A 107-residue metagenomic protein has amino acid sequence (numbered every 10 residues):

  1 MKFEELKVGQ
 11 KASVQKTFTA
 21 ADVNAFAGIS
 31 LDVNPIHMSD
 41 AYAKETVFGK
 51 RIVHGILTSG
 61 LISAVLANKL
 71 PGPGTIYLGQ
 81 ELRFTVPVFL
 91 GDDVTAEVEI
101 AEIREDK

Functional and structural regions predicted by a protein language model:
M1-I76: Hot-dog-fold acyl-thioester-processing enzymes
L78-K107: Hydrophobic beta-sheet segments that form the core/acyl-binding groove of ACP/CoA-dependent acyl-chain-processing
